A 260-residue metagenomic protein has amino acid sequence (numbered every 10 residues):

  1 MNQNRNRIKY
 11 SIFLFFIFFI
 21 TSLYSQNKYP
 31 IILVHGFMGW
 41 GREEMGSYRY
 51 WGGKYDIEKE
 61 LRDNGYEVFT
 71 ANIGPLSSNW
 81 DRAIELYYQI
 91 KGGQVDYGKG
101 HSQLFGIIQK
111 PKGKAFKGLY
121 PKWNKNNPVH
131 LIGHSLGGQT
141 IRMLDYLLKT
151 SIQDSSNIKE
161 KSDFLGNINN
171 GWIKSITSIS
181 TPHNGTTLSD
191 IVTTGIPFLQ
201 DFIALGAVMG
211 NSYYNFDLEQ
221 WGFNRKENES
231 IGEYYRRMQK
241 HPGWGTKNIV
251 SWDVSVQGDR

Functional and structural regions predicted by a protein language model:
N2-I12: Bacterial N-terminal signal peptides that target proteins for export
Q3, E43, E58, E67 (+4 more regions): Glutamate identity and glutamate-enriched acidic tracts
I20-S22: N-terminal signal peptide c-region/cleavage motif recognized by signal peptidases
S25-I132, L136-Q200: N-terminal non-catalytic accessory region
Y146-L147, I152-R260: Helical cap/lid subdomain of alpha/beta-hydrolase-fold lipid enzymes that gates access to the catalytic pocket
